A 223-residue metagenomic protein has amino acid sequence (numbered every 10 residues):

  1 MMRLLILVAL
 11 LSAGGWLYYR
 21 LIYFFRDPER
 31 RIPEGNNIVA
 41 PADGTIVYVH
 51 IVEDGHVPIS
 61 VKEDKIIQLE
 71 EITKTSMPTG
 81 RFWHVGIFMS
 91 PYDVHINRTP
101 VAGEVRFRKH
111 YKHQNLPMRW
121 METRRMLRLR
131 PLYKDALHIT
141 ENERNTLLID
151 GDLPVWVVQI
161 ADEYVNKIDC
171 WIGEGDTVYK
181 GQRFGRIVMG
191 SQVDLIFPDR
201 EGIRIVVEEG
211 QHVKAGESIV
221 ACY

Functional and structural regions predicted by a protein language model:
M1-Y223: Contiguous, well-folded functional domains in the mature portion of proteins
